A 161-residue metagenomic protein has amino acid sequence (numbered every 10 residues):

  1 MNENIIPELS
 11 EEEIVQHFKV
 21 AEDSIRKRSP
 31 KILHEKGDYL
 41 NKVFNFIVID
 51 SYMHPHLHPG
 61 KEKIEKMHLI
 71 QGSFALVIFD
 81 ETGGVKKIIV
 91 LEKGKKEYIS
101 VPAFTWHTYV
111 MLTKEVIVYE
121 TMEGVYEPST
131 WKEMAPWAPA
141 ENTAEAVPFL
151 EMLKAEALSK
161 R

Functional and structural regions predicted by a protein language model:
M1-N41, I88-E92, P148-R161: A short, N-terminal "cap"/entry segment at the start of jelly-roll beta-barrel domains of the cupin/DSBH fold
V43-N45, I64-L69, I99, Y109: His/acidic/aromatic-lined binding-pocket segments of jelly-roll/cupin-type domains and related regulatory beta-sandwich
F44-K63, E92: Conserved short histidine dyad/triad with adjacent acidic residue
V48, E62-E81: Glycine- and acidic-residue-biased ligand/ion/polar-headgroup-sensing regions
P55-H56, L76-I78, I99-V101, H107-L112 (+1 more regions): Short beta-strand His + acidic residue motifs that chelate non-heme Fe in jelly-roll/DSBH and cupin folds
K66, D80-F104: Short acidic-glycine-tyrosine-enriched beta hairpin
G84, T108-R161: Double-stranded beta-helix
